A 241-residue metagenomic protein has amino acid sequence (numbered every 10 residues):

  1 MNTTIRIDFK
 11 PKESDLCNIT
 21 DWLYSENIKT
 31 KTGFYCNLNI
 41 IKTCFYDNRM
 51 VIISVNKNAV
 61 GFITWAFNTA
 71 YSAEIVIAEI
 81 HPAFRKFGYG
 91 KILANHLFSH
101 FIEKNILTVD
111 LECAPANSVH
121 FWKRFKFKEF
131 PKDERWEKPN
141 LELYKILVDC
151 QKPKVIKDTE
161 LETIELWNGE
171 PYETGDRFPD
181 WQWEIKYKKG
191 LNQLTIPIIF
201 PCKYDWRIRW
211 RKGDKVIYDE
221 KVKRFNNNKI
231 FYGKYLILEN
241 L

Functional and structural regions predicted by a protein language model:
M1-C36, S54, V155-I185: Short amphipathic alpha-helix that is part of the acyltransferase structural core
S14, A70, A116-N117: Short alpha-helical
L23-S54, A59-T64, R177, W181 (+3 more regions): Active-site rim helix/loop that mediates acceptor-substrate recognition in acyltransferases
A66, Y71-P82, E112: Conserved acetyl-CoA binding element of GNAT-fold acetyltransferases
I80, K86-S99, R124: Conserved acetyl-CoA-binding loop-helix of GNAT-fold acetyltransferases
F101-A114: Conserved GNAT acetyl-CoA-binding A-motif
A114-P115, R135-E184, R211, K215-L241: C-terminal "cap" of GNAT-fold acetyltransferases
P115-K138: Conserved active-site alpha-helix within GNAT-family acetyltransferase domains
